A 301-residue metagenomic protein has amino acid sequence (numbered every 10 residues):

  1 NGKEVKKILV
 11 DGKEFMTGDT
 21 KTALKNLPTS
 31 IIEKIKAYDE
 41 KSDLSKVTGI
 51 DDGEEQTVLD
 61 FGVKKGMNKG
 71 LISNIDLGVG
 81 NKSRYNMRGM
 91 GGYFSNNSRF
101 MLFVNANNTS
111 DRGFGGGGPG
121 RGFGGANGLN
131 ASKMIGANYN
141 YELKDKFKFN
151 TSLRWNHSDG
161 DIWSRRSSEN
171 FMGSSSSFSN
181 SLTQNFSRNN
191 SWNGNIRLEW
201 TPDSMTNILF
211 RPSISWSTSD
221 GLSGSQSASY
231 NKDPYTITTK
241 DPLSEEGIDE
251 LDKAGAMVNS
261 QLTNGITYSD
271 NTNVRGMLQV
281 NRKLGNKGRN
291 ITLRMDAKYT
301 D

Functional and structural regions predicted by a protein language model:
N1-E55: Acidic, small-polar-rich N-terminal luminal/periplasmic segments of exported/outer-membrane proteins
G18-K21, D39-S83, N97-D301: Primarily recognizes Gram-negative and organellar outer-membrane beta-barrels
N86: Short, cationic low-complexity segments
